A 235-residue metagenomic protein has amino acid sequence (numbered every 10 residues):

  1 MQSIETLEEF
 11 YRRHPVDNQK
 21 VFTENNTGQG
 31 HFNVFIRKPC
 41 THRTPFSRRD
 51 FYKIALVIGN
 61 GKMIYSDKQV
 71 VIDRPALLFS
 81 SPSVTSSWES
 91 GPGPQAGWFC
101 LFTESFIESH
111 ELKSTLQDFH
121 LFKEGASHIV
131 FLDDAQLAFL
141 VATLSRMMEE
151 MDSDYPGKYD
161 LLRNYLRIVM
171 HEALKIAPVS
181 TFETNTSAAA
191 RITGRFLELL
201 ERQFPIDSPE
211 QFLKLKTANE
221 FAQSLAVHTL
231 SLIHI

Functional and structural regions predicted by a protein language model:
M1-K62, K68-V70: Generic protein-terminus/edge-of-domain signal
Q19-V21, G91-D152: A hydrophobic/aromatic-rich effector-binding and dimerization subdomain of bacterial HTH-type transcriptional regulators
M63-I64, S86-P92: Short beta-strand His + acidic residue motifs that chelate non-heme Fe in jelly-roll/DSBH and cupin folds
K68-F79: Short acidic-glycine-tyrosine-enriched beta hairpin
L78, P82-W88, I107: Histidine-centered metal-chelating micro-motifs
Y155-D160, K175-E220: Short, Lys/Arg-enriched, Trp-marked, Pro/Gly-tolerant hinge/linker segments that flank
I233-I235: Conserved small/polar residues in nucleotide/adenosyl-binding loops
